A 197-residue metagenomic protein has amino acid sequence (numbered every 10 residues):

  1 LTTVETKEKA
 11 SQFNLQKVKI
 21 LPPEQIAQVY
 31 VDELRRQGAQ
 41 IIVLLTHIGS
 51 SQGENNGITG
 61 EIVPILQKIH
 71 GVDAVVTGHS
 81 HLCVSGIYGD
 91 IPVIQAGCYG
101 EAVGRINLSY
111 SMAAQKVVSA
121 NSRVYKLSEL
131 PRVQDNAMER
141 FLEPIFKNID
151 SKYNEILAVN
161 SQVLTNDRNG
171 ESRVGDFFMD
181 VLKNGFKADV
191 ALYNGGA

Functional and structural regions predicted by a protein language model:
L1-R132, A137-E143, K147, N169-V181 (+2 more regions): Acidic, metal/ion-coordinating pockets
R123-L127, A158-L164, L192-A197: A glycine-rich phosphate-binding loop feature that marks nucleotide/adenosyl-phosphate handling sites
I145-S151, A197: Active-site neighborhoods of metal-dependent hydrolases
D150-L157, K187-A191: Residue-level signal for secondary-structure boundary elements
K152-R173: Glycine-rich phosphate/diphosphate-binding loops and the adjacent beta-loop-alpha structural elements that coordinate
